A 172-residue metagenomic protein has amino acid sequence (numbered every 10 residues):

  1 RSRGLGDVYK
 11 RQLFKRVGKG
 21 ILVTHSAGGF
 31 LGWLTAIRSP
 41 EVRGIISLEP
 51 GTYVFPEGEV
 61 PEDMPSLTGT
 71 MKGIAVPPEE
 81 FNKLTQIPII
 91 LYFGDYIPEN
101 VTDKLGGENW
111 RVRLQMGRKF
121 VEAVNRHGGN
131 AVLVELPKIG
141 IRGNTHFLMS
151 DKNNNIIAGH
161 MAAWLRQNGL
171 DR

Functional and structural regions predicted by a protein language model:
S2-Y9: Short, small-residue-biased leader/transition segments that mark boundaries at the very start of proteins
L22-V23, I45: Conserved alpha/beta-hydrolase fold motif
V23-G32: Gly/Ala-rich beta-loop-alpha elbow adjacent to hydrolase catalytic centers
L34-R38: Active-site signature of alpha/beta-hydrolase-fold catalytic machinery across serine- and Asp/Cys-nucleophile hydrolases
P40-P56: A conserved short beta-strand
T52-H127, V132: The feature captures the conserved acid-bearing segment of alpha/beta-hydrolase catalytic domains
P137-F147: Histidine-bearing beta->alpha loop at or near hydrolase active sites
F147-R172: Catalytic active-site module of serine/aspartate enzymes centered on a nucleophile-bearing elbow/loop
